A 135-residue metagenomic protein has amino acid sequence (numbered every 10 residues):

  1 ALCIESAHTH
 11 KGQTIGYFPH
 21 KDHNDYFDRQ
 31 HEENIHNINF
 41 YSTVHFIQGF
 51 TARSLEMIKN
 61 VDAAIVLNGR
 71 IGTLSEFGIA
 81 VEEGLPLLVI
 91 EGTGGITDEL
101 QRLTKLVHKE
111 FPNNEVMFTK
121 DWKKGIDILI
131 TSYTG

Functional and structural regions predicted by a protein language model:
A1-I79: Acidic/glycine-enriched connector segments
N24-R29, T97-R102, I128-L129: Short, charged, surface-exposed secondary-structure boundary motifs
V44-K123: C-terminal binding/interaction regions
L129-G135: Short, hydrophobic alpha-helical segments
